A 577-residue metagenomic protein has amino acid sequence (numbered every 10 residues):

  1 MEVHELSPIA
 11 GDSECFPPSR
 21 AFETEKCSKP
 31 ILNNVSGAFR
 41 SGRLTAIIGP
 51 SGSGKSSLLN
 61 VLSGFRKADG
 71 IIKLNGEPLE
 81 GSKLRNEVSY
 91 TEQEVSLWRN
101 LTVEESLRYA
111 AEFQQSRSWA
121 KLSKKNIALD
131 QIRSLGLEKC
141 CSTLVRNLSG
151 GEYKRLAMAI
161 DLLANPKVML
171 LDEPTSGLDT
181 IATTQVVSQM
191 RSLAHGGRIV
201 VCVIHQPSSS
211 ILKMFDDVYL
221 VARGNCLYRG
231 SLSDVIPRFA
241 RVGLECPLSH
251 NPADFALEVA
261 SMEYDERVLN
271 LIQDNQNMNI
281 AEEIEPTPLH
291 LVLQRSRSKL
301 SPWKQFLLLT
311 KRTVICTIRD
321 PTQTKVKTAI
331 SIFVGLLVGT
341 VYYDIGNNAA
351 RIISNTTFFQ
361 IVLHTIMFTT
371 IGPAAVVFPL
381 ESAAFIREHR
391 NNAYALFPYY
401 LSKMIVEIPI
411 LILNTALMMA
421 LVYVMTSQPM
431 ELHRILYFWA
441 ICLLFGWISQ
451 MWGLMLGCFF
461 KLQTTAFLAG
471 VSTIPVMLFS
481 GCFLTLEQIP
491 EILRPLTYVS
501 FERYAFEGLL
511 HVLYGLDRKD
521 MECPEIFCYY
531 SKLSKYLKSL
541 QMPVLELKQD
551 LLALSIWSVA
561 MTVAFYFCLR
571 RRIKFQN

Functional and structural regions predicted by a protein language model:
G37-R40, S63-N86: Conserved ABC transporter NBD signature motif
I48-P50: The feature captures the beta-strand-to-loop junction immediately N-terminal to the Walker
E94, R99-S116, I127: Q-loop/switch helix immediately C-terminal to the Walker
S123-C140: Conserved ABC ATPase "signature" region
L144-L148: Conserved ABC ATPase signature
D161-L162: ABC ATPase C-loop
M169-E173: Catalytic Walker B motif of ABC-type/P-loop ATPase nucleotide-binding domains
L227, R241-G243, I318-N577: Membrane-spanning alpha-helical segments of multipass transporters and channels
